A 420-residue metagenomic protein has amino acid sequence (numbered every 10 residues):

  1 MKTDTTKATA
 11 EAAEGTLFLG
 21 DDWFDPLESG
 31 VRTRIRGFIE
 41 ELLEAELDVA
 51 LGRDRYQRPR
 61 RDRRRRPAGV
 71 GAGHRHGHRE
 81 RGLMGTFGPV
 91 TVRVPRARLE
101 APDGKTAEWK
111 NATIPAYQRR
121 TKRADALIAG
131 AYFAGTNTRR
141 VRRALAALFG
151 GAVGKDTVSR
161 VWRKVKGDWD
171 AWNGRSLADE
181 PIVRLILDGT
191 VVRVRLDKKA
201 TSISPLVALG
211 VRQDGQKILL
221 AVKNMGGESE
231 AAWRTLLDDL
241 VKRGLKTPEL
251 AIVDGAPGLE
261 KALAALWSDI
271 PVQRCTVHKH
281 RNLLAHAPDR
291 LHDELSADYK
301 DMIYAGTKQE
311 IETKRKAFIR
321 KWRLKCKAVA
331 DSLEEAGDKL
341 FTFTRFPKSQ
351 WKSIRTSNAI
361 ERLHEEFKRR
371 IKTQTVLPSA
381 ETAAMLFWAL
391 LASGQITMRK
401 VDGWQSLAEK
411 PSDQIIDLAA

Functional and structural regions predicted by a protein language model:
M1-D22, A45, R53, I303-A420: Acidic/histidine-rich catalytic cores and adjacent linkers of DNA breakage/strand-transfer/modification proteins
K2, R75-H78, P89, R93-A116 (+6 more regions): RNase H-like nuclease fold core
K2-A107, N111-P115: Short, conserved DNA-binding cores of transcription-related domains
V49-R63, V70, G167-D179, V192-D197 (+1 more regions): Active-site phosphate-binding and catalytic loops of NTP-dependent enzymes
R123-G135: Short, amphipathic alpha-helical "recognition" segments used to contact nucleic acids or chromatin
R139-G150: DNA-recognition alpha helix
L250-P257, A262-D298: Conserved beta-strand -> loop -> alpha-helix junction used to position metal-binding or nucleic-acid-contacting
